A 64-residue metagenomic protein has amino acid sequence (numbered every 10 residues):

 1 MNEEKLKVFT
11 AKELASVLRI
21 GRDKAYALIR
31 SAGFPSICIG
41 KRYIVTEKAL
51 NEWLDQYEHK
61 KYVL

Functional and structural regions predicted by a protein language model:
M1-K24, L28: Polyanion-binding surface elements
K7, S16, Y43-I44, Y62: Detector for intrinsically disordered, low-structure N-terminal pre-sequences
A15, P35, N51: Nucleotide phosphate-binding site architecture
R19-I44: Major-groove DNA-recognition helix of helix-turn-helix-type DNA-binding domains
R22, E47, L54: Short amphipathic alpha-helical/adjacent loop interface patches that line ligand and macromolecule-binding sites
L50-L64: A short, Lys/Arg-enriched interface patch at domain edges and termini
